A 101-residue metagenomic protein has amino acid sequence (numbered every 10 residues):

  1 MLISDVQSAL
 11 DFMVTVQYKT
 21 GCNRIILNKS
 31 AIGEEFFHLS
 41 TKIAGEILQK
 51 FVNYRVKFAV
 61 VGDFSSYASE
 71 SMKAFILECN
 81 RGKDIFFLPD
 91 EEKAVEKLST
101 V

Functional and structural regions predicted by a protein language model:
M1-V101: Amphipathic, Lys/Arg-enriched alpha-helical "gate/interface" segment within cytosolic domains that mediates
